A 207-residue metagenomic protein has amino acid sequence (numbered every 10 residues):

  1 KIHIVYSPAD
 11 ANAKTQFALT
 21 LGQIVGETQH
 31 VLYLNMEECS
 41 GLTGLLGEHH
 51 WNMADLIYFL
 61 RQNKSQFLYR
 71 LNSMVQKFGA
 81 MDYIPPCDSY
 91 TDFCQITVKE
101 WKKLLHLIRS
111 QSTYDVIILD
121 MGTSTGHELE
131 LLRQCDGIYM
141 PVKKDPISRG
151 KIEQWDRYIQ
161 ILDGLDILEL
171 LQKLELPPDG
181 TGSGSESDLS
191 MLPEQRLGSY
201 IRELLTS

Functional and structural regions predicted by a protein language model:
I2, V31-Y33, M81-Y83, I138 (+1 more regions): Conserved beta-strand scaffold positions in the cores of enzyme catalytic domains, especially in NTP/NDP-utilizing
I2-E38, L42-L46: Walker A/P-loop phosphate-binding motif and the immediately C-terminal alpha-helix
Y6-D10, N35-E38, P86-D88, D120-T123 (+1 more regions): Structural motif
D10-A13, D88-T97, S124-H127, K144-R149: Short acidic, S/G/P-rich loop/turn micro-motifs used as interaction or catalytic elements
T28-Y83: Phosphate-binding loop that captures ATP/GTP phosphates
Q66-K77, P85-M121: Cytosolic-facing regulatory segments adjacent to core modules
K103-M191: Conserved catalytic-core segment of NTP-binding enzymes
E186-S207: NTP-binding/hydrolysis catalytic cores, primarily Walker-type P-loop NTPases
